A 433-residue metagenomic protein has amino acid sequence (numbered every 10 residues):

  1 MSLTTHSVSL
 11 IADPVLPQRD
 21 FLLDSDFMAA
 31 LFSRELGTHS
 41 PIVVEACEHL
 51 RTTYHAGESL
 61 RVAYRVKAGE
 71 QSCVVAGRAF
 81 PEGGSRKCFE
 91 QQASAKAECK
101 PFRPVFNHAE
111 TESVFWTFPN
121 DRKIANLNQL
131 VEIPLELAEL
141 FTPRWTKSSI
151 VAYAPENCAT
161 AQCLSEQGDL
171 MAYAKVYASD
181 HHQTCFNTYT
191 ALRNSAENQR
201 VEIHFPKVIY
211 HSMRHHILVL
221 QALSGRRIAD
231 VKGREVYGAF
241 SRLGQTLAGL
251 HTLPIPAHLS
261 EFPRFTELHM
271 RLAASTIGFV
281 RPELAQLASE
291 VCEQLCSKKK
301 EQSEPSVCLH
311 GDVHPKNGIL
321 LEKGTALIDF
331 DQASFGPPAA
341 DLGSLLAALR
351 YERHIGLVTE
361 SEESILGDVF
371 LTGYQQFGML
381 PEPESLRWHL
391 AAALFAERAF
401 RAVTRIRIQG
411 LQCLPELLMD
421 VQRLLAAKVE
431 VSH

Functional and structural regions predicted by a protein language model:
M1-E197, E202-I209, H216, L220 (+6 more regions): Phosphate/pyrophosphate-binding loops and the adjoining catalytic core of nucleotide-dependent enzymes
L36, L130-I150, A196-Q199, I255-H310 (+1 more regions): An alpha-helical support segment within catalytic cores of ATP-dependent transferases
R61-A63, S149-A152, C158-L164, G168-Y173 (+2 more regions): Active-site acidic catalytic loop and adjacent metal/ATP-binding pocket of ATP-dependent phosphoryl transfer enzymes
Y173-A178, A229-V236, A274-E283: Acyl-group handling in specialized metabolite and lipid biosynthesis
T188-L192, L243-H251, V291-L295, D341-L342 (+2 more regions): Structural preference for long, well-ordered alpha-helical segments in enzyme cores
A191-Q199, R226-E261, K298: Conserved kinase catalytic-core helix
L218, S241, Q245, G311 (+5 more regions): Feature representing long, continuous alpha-helical segments
L342-G378, A392-Q409: Active-site activation/catalytic loop segments of kinase-like enzymes and analogous catalytic loops in related
